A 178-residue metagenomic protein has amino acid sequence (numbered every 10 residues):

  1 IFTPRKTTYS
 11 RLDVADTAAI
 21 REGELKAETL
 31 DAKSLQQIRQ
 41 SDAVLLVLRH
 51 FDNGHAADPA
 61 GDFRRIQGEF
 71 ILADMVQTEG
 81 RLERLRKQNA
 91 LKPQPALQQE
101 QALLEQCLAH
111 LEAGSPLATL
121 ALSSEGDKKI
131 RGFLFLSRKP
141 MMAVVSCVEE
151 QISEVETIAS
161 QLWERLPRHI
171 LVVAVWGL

Functional and structural regions predicted by a protein language model:
I1-L46, F51-G68, L122-L134: Switch II of P-loop NTPase G domains
V14, M75, R138: ATP/adenylate-binding site constellation spanning eukaryotic-like Ser/Thr protein kinases, ABC-transporter
G23, R81, S153: Active-site-proximal flexible loops/turns
A32, A60, R65-A102: Extended, highly charged alpha-helical segments
L45, T78, S146: Residue-level signal for inorganic ion chemistry
L48-A56, D74-R84, R165-H169, V175: Short, compositionally biased low-complexity segments
R84-L178: C-terminal-of-GTPase-core extension/linker across diverse P-loop GTPases
